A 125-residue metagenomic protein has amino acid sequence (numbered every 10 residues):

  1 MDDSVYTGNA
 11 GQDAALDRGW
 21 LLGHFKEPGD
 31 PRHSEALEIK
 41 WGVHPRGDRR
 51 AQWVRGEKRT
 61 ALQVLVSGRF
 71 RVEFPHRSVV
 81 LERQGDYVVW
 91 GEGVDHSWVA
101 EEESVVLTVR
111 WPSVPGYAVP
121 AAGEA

Functional and structural regions predicted by a protein language model:
M1-R46, R50-W53, A122-A125: A short, N-terminal "cap"/entry segment at the start of jelly-roll beta-barrel domains of the cupin/DSBH fold
D3-S4, V99-A125: Double-stranded beta-helix
P31, R50-E57, F74, V80-L81 (+1 more regions): Short histidine-centered beta-strand/loop micro-motifs that create catalytic or ligand/metal-coordination sites
K40-G42, Q63, L107: Conserved hydrophobic/aromatic positions in well-ordered beta-strands
A51-Q52, V72-E73, W90, D95-E101 (+1 more regions): Short beta-strand His + acidic residue motifs that chelate non-heme Fe in jelly-roll/DSBH and cupin folds
R55-V72: Short, conserved beta-strand element in jelly-roll/cupin
H76-G93: Short acidic-glycine-tyrosine-enriched beta hairpin
